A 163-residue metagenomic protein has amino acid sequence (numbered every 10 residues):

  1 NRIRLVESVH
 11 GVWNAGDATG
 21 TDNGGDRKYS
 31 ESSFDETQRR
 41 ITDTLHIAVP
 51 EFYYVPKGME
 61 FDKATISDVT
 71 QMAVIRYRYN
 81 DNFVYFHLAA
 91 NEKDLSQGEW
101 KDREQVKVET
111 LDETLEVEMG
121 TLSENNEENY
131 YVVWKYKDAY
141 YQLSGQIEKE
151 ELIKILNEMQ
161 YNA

Functional and structural regions predicted by a protein language model:
N1-H10, M159-Q160: Gram-positive cell-envelope targeting signals
R2, L115-V117, L156: Generic hydrophobic/packing signal
V6, Q38-T42, I153: Generic detector of well-ordered alpha-helical segments enriched in charged/polar residues, highlighting helical
W13: Solvent-exposed, flexible loop/coil residues
G16, G20-Y136: Short, solvent-exposed recognition patches
K137-A163: Surface-exposed amphipathic alpha-helical segments
